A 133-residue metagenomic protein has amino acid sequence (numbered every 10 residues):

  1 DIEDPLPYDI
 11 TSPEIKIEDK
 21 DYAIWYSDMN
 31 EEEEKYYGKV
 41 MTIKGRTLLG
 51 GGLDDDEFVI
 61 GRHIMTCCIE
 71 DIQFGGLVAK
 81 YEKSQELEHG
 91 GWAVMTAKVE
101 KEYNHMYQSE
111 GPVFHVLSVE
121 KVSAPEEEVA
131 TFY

Functional and structural regions predicted by a protein language model:
D1-Y133: OB-fold and OB-like single-stranded nucleic-acid-recognition modules and their adjacent interaction interfaces
